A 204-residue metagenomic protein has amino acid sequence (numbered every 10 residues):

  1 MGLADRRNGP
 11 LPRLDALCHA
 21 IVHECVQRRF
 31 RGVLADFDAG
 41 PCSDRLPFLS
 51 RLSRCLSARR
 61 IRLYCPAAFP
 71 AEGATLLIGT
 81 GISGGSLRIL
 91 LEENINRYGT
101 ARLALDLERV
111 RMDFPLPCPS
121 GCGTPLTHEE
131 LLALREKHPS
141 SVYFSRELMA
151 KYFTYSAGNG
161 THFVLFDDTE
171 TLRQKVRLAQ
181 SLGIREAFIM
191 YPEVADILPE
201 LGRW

Functional and structural regions predicted by a protein language model:
M1-S83: Chitinase-like catalytic core of GlcNAc-active glycosidases
G9-P10, P41-L46, G85-L87, D113-P117 (+1 more regions): Extracytoplasmic/secreted cell-surface and envelope-processing proteins
Q27-F30, C55-L63, N94-R102, K175-E186: A structural motif corresponding to the C-terminal end of an alpha-helix and its immediate exit/capping segment
A35, L105, A179: Conserved, mostly hydrophobic/aromatic
S43-R62, V142-Y152, S156, D196-W204: Short acidic, glycine/proline-enriched helix-loop-strand junctions
R45-S50, R54, A58-I61, A71 (+1 more regions): Active-site region of glycoside hydrolase catalytic domains
R102-K175: Glycan-binding loop/region signatures in secreted carbohydrate-active enzymes
K175-W204: Acidic/aromatic/glycine-rich contiguous surface patches that form carbohydrate-binding/processing clefts and analogous
